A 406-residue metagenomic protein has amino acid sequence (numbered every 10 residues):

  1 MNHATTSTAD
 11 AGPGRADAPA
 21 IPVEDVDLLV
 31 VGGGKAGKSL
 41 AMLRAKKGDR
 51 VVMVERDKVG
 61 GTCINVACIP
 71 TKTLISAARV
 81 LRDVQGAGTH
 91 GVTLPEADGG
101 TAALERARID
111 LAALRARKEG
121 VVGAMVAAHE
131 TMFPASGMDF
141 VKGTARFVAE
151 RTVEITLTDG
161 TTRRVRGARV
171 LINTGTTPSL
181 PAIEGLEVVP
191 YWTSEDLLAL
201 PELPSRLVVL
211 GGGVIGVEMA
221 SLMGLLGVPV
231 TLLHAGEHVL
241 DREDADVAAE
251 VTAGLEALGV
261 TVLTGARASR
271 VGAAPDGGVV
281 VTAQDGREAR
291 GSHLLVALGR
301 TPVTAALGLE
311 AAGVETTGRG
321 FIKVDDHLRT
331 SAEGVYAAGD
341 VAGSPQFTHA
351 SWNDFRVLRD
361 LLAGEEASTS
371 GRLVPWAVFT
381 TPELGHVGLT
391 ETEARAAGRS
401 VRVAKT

Functional and structural regions predicted by a protein language model:
N2-V26, K35-A36, M42-D49, V54-L203 (+5 more regions): Glycine-rich flavin
P13, C68, I172-P229, L233 (+3 more regions): Glycine-rich dinucleotide-binding loop and its adjacent helix/turn
E24-V26, G160-R169, Q284-H293, T304 (+1 more regions): Core beta-strand elements of the Rossmann-like FAD/NAD(P) dinucleotide-binding domain in flavoenzyme oxidoreductases
L29-V31, A145, R164-G175, V209-L210 (+2 more regions): Short hydrophobic core segments
G32-K35, R56-D57, L210-G213, D340: Glycine-rich Rossmann-fold phosphate-binding loop(s) that bind the pyrophosphate of adenine dinucleotide cofactors
G48, G227-P229, G259, G398: Glycine-centered short loops/turns at secondary-structure junctions
E187-P204, A289, H293-L361: FAD-site-proximal beta/loop scaffold in flavoenzymes
G385-T406: Structured beta-strand/loop patches that form or line metal/cofactor-binding pockets in enzymes
